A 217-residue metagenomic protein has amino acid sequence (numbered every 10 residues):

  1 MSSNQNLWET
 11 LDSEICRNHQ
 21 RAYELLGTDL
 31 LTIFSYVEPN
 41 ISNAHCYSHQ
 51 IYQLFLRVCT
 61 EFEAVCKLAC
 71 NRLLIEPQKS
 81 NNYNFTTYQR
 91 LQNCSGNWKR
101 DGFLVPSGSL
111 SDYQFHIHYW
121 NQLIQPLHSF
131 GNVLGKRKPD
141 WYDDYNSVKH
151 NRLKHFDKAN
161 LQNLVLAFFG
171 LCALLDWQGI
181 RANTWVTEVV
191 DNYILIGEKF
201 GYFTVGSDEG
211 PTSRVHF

Functional and structural regions predicted by a protein language model:
M1-V58, A64, L68: Charged alpha-helical initiation segments
T28, H49, Q53-T60, A64 (+3 more regions): Short, well-structured alpha-helical interface segments that form or flank functional binding sites
I33-Y36, V148, R152: A short secondary-structure junction motif
V58, V65, A69, L73 (+1 more regions): Generic structural signal for hydrophobic core residues of well-folded globular domains
E63-D143, H150-K154: Short non-catalytic regulatory patches outside canonical folded cores
I75-Y83, L161-A173, E188-V189: Amphipathic alpha-helical scaffolding segments
K149-G179: Charge-enriched, short contiguous segments at helix-coil
D176-F217: Polyanionic, low-complexity intrinsically disordered segments
